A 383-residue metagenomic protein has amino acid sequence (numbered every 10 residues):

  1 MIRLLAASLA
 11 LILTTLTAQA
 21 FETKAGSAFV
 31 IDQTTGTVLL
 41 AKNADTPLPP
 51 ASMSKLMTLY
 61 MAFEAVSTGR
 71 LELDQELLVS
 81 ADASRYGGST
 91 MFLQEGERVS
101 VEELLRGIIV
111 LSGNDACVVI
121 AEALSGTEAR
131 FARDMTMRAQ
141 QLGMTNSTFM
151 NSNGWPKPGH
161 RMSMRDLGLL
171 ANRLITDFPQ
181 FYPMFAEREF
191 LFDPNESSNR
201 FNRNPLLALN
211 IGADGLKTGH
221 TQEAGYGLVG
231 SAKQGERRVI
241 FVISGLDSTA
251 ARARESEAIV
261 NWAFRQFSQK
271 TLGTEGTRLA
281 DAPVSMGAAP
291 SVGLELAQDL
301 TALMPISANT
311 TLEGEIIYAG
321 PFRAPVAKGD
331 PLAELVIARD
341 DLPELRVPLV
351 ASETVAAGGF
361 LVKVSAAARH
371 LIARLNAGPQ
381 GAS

Functional and structural regions predicted by a protein language model:
M1-L4: Positively charged n-region of N-terminal signal peptides that target proteins for export
A6-T15: Bacterial N-terminal signal peptides
L11, Q19-A20, T218-Q222: Short, solvent-exposed secondary-structure boundary motifs
A18-P179, F190: Active-site-adjacent loops and short helices of periplasmic peptidoglycan-processing enzymes
T145-T148, P156-S383: Domain-terminus/edge residues, biased toward the C-terminal soluble/receptor-binding domains of extracytoplasmic
